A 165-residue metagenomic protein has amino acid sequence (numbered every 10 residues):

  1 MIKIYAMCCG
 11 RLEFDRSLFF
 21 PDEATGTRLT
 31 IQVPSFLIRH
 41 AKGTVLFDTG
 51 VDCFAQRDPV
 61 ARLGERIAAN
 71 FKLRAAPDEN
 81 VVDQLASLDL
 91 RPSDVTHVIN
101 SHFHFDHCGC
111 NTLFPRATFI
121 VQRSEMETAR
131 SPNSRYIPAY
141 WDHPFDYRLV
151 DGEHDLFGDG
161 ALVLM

Functional and structural regions predicted by a protein language model:
I2-K3, C9-D83: Conserved beta-strand hairpin/beta-sheet module of binuclear metal-dependent hydrolase folds, prominently
I4, I38, D48, V95 (+3 more regions): Divalent metal-coordination and catalytic microenvironments
T30-P34, P115, H143, G152: Residues that flank catalytic or metal-binding motifs in active/ligand-binding sites
G50-D52, H104, E125: Catalytic metal-binding/acid-base residues of hydrolase active sites
A55, G109, L113-F114, A129-R130: Active-site-proximal flexible loops/turns
A61-I120: Active-site metal-binding motif and surrounding structural segment of the metallo-beta-lactamase
L73-L90, D94, V121-M165: Metallo-beta-lactamase
